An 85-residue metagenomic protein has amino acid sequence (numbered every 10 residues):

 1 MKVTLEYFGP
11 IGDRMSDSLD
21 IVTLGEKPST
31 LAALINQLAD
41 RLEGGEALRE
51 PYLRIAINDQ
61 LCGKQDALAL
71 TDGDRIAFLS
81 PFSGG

Functional and structural regions predicted by a protein language model:
M1-G84: Ubiquitin-like/PB1-type beta-grasp interaction modules and other compact soluble beta-rich domains
